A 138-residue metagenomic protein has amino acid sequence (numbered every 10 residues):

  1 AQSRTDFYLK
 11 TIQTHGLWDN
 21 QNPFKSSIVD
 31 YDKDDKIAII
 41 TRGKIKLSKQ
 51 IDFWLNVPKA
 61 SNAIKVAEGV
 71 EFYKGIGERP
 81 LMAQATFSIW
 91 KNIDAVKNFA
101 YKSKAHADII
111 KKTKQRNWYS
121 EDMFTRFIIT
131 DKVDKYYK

Functional and structural regions predicted by a protein language model:
A1-A85, A95-K102, D122-K138: Short S/T/G/P-rich N-terminal loop/turn motif that feeds into the first structured element of a domain
K91-I93: Short loop-to-helix capping motifs
N98, A105-E121: Extended hydrophobic/aromatic segments used for targeting, binding, or gating
